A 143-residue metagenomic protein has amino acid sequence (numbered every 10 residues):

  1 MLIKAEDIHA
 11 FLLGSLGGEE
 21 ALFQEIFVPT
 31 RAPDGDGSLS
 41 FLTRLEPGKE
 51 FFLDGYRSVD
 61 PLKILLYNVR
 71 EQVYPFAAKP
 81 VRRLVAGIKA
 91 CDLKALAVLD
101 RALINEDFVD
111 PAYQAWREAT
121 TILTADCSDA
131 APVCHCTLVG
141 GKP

Functional and structural regions predicted by a protein language model:
M1-P143: Iron-sulfur-associated redox domains of electron-transfer enzymes in respiratory and anaerobic energy metabolism
